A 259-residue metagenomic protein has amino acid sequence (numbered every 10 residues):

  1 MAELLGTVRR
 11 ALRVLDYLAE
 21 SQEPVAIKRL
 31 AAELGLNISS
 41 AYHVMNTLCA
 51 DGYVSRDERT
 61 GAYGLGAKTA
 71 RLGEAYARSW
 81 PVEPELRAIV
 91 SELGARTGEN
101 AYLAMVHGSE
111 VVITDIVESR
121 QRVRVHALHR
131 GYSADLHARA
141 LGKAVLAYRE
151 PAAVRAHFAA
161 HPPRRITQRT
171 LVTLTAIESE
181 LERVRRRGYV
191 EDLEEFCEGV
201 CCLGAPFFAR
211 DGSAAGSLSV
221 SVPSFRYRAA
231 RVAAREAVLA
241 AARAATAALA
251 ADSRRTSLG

Functional and structural regions predicted by a protein language model:
M1-S79, E83-P84, R243-A251: N-terminal helix-turn-helix
L4-V8, A62, G66, S79 (+7 more regions): Short, structured helix-loop boundary elements
V54-R56, L103-A104, F207: A structural signal for short hydrophobic beta-strand segments in well-ordered beta-sheet cores
R59-A160: Amphipathic alpha-helical effector-binding/dimerization core of metabolite-sensing transcriptional regulators
L146, A153-A156, P162-R164, A242-G259: Cysteine/selenocysteine-centered motifs that mediate thiol-based redox chemistry or coordinate metal-sulfur cofactors
R169, T173-A244, G259: Extended hydrophobic
